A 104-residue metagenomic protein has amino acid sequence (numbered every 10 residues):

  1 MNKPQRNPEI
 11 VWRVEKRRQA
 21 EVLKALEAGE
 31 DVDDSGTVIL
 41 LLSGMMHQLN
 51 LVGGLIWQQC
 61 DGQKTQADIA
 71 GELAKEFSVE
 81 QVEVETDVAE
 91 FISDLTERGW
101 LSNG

Functional and structural regions predicted by a protein language model:
M1-G54: Acidic, low-complexity/disordered tracts enriched in E/D and polar residues
L42-G104: Long, charge-rich, low-complexity alpha-helical segments
